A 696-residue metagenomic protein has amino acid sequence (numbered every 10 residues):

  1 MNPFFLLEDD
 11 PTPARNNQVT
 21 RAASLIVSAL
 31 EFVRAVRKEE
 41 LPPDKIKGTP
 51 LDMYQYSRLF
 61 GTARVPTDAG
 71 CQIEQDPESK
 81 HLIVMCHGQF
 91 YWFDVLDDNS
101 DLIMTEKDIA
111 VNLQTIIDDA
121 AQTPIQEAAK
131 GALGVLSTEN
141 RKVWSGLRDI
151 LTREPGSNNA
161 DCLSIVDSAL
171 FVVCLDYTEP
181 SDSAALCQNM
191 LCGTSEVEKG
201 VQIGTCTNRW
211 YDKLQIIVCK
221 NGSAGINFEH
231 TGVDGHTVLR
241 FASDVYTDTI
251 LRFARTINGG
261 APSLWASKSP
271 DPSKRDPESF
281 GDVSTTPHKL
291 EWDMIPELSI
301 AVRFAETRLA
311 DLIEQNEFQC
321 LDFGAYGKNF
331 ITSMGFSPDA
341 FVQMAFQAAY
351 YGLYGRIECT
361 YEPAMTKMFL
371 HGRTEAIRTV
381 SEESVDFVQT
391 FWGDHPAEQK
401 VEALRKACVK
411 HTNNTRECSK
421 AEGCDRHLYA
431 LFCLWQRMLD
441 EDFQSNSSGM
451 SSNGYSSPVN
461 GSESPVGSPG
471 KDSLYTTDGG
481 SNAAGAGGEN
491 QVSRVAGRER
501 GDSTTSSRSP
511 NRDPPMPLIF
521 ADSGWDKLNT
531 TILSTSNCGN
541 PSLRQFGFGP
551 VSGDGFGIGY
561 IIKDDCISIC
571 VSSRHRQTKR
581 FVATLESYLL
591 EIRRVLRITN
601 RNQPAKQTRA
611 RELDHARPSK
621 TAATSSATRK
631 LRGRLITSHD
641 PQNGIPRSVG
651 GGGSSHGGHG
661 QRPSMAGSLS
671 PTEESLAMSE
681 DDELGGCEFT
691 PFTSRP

Functional and structural regions predicted by a protein language model:
M1-D212, N221-G222, E229, V233-P696: Long, Pro/Ser/Thr-rich low-complexity/intrinsically disordered regulatory tracts in eukaryotic proteins
